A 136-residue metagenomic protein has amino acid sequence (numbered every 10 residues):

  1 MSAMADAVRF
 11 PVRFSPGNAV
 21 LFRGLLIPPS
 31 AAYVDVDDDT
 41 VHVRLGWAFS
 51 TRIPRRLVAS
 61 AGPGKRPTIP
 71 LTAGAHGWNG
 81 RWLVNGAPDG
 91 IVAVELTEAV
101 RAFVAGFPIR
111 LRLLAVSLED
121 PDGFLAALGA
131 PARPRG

Functional and structural regions predicted by a protein language model:
M1-D38, R52: Anionic N-terminal interaction surfaces
A3-F14, S60-G136: Acidic, Ser/Thr- and proline-rich intrinsically disordered linker/docking segments of eukaryotic scaffolds
Y33, S50-R55, L113-A115: Well-ordered beta-strand positions in beta-sheet-rich domains
Y33-D35, H42, G86: Well-ordered beta-strand positions
T40-H42, A93: Residue-level detector of beta-strand face positions
V41, R52-P67: Phosphoinositide-dependent membrane-docking surfaces
L45-G46: Membrane-cytosol interface motif
